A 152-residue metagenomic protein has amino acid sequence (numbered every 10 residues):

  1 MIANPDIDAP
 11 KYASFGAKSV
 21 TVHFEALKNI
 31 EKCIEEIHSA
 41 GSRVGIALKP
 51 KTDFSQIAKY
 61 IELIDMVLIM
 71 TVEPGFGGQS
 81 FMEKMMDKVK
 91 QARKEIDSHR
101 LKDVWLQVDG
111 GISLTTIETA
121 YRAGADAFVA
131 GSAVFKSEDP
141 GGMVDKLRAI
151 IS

Functional and structural regions predicted by a protein language model:
M1-A3, E25, K49-K51, V72 (+2 more regions): Active-site beta-loop-alpha junctions enriched in small/polar residues
M1-S42, I46: Glycine/small-residue-rich loop that forms an oxyanion/phosphate-binding "nest" at active or ligand-binding sites
D6-S14, T52-I64, G110-F128: Catalytic cores of alpha/beta
A13, I34-G41, K88-R100, D145-S152: Surface-exposed amphipathic alpha-helices with a cationic face
V20-V22, V44-L48, V67-I69, V104-G110 (+1 more regions): Hydrophobic faces of well-ordered beta-strands that scaffold small-molecule active sites in alpha/beta enzyme cores
V22-K28, L68-S80, A123-M143: Glycine-rich phosphate-binding active-site loops on the catalytic face of alpha/beta enzymes
P50, A58-R100, W105-L106, G142-M143: Glycine/Thr-rich beta-alpha phosphate-binding loop at enzyme active sites
D103-S152: C-terminal alpha-helical cap/extension of soluble enzyme domains
